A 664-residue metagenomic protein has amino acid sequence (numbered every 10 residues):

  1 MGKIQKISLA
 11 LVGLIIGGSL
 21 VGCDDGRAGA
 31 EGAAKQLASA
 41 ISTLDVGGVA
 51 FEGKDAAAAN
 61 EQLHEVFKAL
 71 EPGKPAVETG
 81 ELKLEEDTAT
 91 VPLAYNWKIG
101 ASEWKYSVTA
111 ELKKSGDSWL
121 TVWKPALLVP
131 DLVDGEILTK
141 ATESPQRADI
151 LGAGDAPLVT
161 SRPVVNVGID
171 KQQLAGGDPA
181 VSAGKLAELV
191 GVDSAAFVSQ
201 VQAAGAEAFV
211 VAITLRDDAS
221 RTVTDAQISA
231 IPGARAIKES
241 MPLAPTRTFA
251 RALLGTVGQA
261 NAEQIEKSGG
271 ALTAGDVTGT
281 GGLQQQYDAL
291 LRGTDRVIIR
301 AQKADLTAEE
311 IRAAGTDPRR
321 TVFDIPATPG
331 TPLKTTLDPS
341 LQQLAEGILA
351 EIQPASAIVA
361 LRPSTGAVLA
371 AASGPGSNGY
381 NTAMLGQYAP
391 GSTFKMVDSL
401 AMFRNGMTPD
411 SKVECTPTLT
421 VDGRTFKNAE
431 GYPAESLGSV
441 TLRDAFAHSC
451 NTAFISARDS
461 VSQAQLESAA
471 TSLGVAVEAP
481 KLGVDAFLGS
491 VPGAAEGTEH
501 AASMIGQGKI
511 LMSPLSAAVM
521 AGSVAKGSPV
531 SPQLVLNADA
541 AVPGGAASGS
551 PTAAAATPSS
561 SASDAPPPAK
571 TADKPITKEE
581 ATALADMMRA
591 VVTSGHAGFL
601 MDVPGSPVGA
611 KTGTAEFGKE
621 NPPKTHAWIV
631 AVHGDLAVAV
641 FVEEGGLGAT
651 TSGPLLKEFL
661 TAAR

Functional and structural regions predicted by a protein language model:
M1-L20: Sec-dependent bacterial lipoprotein signal peptides
L20, D24-G26: Bacterial signal peptide processing site
G26-K35, T43-P92: Short solvent-exposed beta->alpha transition segments
Q36, A50-G53, N96-K98, I137-A141 (+12 more regions): Second-shell loop/turn segments in exported
A94, K113, L120-K124, L128-P130 (+3 more regions): Small/polar-residue-rich segments within soluble enzyme cores
S107-K114, A627-W628: Hydrophobic/aromatic beta-strand elements that line small-molecule binding cavities or substrate pockets in beta-rich
T307-T321, P354-Q387, A401-E644: Beta-lactam-recognizing serine transpeptidase/beta-lactamase-like catalytic domain environment
A313-S356: Conserved, well-ordered alpha-helix/loop/beta-strand core segments that scaffold catalytic motifs
